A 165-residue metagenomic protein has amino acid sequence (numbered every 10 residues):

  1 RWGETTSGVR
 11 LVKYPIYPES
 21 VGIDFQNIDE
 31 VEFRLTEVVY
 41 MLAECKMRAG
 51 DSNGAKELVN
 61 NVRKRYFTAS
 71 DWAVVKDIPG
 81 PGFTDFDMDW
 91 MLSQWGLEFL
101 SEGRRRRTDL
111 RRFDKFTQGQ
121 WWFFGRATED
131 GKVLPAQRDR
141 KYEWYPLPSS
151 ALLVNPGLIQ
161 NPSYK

Functional and structural regions predicted by a protein language model:
R1-K165: Acidic/polar-rich alpha-helix caps and helix-coil junctions
